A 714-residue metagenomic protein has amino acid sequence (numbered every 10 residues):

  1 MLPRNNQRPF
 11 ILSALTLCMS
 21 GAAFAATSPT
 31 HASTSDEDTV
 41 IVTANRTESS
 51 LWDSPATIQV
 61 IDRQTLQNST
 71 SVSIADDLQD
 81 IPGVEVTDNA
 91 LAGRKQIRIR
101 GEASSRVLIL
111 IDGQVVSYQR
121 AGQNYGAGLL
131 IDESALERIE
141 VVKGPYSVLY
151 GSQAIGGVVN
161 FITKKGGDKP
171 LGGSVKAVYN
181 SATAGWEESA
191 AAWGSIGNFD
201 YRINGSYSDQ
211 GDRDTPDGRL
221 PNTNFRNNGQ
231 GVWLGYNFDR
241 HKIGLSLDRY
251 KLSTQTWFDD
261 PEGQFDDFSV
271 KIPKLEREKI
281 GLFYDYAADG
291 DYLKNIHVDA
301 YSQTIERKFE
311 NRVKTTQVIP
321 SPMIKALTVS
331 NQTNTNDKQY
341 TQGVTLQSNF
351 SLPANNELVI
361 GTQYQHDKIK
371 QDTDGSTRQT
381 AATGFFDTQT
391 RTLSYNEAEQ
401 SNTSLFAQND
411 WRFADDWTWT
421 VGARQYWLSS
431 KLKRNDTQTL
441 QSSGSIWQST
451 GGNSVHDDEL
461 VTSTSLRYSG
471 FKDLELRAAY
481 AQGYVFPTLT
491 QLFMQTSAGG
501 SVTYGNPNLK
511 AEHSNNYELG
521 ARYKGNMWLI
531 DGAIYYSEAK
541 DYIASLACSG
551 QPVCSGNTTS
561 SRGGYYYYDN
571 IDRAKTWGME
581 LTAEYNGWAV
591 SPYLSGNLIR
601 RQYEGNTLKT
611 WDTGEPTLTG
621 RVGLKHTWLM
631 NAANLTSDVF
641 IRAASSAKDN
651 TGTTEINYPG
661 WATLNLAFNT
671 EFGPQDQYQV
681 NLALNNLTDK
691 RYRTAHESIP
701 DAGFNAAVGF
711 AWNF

Functional and structural regions predicted by a protein language model:
S33-P170, A184, L519, A695: Acidic, small-polar-rich N-terminal luminal/periplasmic segments of exported/outer-membrane proteins
Y118-R120, S134-E137, K143, V148-D217 (+2 more regions): Outer-membrane beta-barrel translocator/receptor signature
Y179-D209, R219-W257, I272-D289, L352-L358 (+1 more regions): Transmembrane beta-barrel wall of Gram-negative outer-membrane proteins
Q210, P216-D217, F225, R240-N295 (+2 more regions): Flexible loop and strand-edge segments within Gram-negative outer membrane beta-barrel domains
D217, V359-F471, Y566, S595: Signature of Gram-negative outer-membrane beta-barrel scaffolds
K251-Q264, T304-E306, G375, A381-A382 (+7 more regions): Surface-exposed extracellular loop regions of Gram-negative outer-membrane beta-barrel proteins, predominantly
E262-D289, D337, S394, A398-Q400 (+6 more regions): Outer-membrane beta-barrel signature, preferentially recognizing the C-terminal barrel domain of Gram-negative
R412-W419, W427-L428, M527-A539, S555-K648 (+1 more regions): Gram-negative outer-membrane beta-barrel transporters
